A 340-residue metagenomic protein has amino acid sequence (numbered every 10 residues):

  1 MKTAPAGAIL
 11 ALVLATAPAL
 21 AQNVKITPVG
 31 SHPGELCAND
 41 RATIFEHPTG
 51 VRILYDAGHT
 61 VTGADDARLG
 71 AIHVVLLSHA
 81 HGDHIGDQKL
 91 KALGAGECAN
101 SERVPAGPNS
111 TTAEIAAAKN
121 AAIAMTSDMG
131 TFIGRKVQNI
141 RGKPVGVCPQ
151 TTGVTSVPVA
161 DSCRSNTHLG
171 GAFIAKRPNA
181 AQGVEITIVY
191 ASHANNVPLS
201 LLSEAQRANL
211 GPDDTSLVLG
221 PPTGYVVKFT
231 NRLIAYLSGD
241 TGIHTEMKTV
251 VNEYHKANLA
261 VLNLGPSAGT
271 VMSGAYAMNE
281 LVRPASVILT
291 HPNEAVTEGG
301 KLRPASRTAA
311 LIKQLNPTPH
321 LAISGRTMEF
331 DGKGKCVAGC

Functional and structural regions predicted by a protein language model:
M1-P5: Positively charged n-region of N-terminal signal peptides that target proteins for export
A6-A17: Bacterial N-terminal signal peptides
A21-R68, T152-N252, E329-C340: Core dinuclear metal-dependent hydrolase active-site scaffold
G34-N39, V61-T62, H81-G86, M125 (+6 more regions): Active-site environment of divalent metal-dependent phosphoester hydrolases
T49-V51, A71-I72, K119-A122, G183-V184 (+4 more regions): Loop/turn elements at helix/coil->beta-strand transitions in domains of secreted/extracellular proteins
G50-L54, G58-F132, N139-R141, N252-V261 (+1 more regions): Active-site metal-binding motif and surrounding structural segment of the metallo-beta-lactamase
D56, S238, L262-G265, L289-H291 (+1 more regions): A cross-family glycoside hydrolase active-site/sugar-binding cleft signature
E114-A124, D128-A180, G274-C340: Binuclear metal-ion centers of metallo-dependent hydrolases, dominated by the metallo-beta-lactamase
